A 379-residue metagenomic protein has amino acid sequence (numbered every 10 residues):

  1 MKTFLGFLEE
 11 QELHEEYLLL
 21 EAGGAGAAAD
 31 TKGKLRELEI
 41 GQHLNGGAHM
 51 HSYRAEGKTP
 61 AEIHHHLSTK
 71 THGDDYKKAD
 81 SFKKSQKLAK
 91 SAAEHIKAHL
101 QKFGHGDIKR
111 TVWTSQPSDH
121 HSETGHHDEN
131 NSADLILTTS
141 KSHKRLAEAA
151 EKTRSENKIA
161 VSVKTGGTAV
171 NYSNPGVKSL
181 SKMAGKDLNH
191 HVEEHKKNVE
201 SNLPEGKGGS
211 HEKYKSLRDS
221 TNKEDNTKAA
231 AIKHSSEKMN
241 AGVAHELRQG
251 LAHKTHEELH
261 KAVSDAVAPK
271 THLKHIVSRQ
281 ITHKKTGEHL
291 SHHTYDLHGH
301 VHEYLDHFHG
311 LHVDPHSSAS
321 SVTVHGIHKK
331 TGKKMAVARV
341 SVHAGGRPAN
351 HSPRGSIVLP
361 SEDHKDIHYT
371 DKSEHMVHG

Functional and structural regions predicted by a protein language model:
F7-L8, Y17-G379: Short, positively charged
